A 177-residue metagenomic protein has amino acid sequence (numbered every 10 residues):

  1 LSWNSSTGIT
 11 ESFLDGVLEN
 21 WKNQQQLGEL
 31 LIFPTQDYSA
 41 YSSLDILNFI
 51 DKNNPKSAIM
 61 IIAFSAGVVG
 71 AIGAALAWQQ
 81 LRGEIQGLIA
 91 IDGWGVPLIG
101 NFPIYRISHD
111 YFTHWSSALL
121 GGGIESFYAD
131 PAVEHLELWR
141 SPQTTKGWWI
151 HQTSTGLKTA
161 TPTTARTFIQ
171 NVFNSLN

Functional and structural regions predicted by a protein language model:
L1-S57, I107-H114, G121-N177: Active-site catalytic motif of lipid deacylating hydrolases and related acyltransferases
G8-I9, V69-G70, V96-I99: Short catalytic/ligand-binding loop motif for oxyanion handling, primarily in non-cytosolic enzymes, centered on
M60, Q86-I89: Residue in the alpha/beta-hydrolase core beta-strand immediately N-terminal to the catalytic nucleophile
I61-A71: Gly/Ala-rich beta-loop-alpha elbow adjacent to hydrolase catalytic centers
G73-Q86: Conserved hydrolase catalytic core segment
I89-L98, H109-F112: Active-site nucleophile loop of the alpha/beta-hydrolase fold
P97-F102, S117: Short loop/helix-cap segments at secondary-structure boundaries that form the rim of catalytic
